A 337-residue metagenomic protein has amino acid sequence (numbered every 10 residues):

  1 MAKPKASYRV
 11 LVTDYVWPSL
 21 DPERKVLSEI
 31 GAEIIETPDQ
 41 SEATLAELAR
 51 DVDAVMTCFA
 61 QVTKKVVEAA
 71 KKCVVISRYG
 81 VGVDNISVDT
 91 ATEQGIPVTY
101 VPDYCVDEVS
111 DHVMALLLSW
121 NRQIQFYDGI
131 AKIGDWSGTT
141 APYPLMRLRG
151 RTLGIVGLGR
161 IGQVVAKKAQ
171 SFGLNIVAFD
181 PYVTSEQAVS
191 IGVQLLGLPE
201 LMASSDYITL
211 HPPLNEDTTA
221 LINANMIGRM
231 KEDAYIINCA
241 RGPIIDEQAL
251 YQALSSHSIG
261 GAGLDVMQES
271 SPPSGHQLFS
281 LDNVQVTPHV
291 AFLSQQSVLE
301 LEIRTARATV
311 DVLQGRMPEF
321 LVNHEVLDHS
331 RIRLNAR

Functional and structural regions predicted by a protein language model:
M1-T99, N223, G228: An N-terminal-biased, well-structured beta-alpha scaffold segment characteristic of Rossmann-like dinucleotide-binding
T13, C58, Y79, L116 (+2 more regions): Short, well-ordered coil/turn residues at beta-beta hairpins and beta-strand->alpha-helix junctions within
T37-P38, Y79-G80, I96-D107, D180 (+2 more regions): Short beta->alpha connector loops at strand-helix junctions that form conserved, small/polar/Pro-enriched
D53-A54, V75, Y207, Y235 (+2 more regions): Short, Asp-centered acidic motifs that coordinate Mg2+ and/or phosphate in catalytic or ligand-binding sites
T63-E68, P181-Q277: Rossmann-like adenosine-cofactor binding region
Q94, A224, D233-R337: Rossmann-like dinucleotide-binding domain for NAD(H)/NADP(H)
Q94-I96, P102-T152, V164-K167, P318-V322: Phosphate-binding beta-alpha-beta segment of Rossmann-like dinucleotide-binding domains, i.e., the NAD(P)
L158-G159: Glycine-rich Rossmann-fold phosphate-binding loop(s) that bind the pyrophosphate of adenine dinucleotide cofactors
